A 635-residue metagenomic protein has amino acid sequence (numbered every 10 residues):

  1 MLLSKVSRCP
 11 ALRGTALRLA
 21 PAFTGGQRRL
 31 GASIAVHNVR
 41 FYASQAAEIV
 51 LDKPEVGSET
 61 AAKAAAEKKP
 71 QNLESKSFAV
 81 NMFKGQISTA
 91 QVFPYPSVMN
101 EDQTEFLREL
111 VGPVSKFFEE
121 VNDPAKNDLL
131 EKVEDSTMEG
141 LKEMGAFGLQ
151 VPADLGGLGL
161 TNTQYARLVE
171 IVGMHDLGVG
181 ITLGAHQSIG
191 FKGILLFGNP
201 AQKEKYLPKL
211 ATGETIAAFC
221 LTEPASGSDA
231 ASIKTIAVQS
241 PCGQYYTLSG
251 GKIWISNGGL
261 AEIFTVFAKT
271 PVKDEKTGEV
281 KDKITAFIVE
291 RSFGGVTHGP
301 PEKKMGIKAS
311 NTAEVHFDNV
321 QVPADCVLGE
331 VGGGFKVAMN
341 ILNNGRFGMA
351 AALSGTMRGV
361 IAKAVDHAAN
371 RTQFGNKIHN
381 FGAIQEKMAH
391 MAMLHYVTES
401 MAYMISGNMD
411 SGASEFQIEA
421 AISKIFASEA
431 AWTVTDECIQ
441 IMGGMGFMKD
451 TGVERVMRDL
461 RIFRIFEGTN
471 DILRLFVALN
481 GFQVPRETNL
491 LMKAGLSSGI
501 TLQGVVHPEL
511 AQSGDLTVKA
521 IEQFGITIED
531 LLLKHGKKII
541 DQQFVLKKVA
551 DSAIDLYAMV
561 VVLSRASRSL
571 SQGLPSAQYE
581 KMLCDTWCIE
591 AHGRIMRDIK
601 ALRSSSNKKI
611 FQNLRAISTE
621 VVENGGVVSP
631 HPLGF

Functional and structural regions predicted by a protein language model:
V6-G14, F23, R29-G184, S188 (+5 more regions): Amphipathic, small/basic residue-rich leader segments at the start of a protein or domain
P54-K84, N340, M445-L510, S606-F635: Glycine-rich phosphate/cofactor-binding loops in nucleotide/flavin-utilizing enzymes
N127-L129, E143, A201, C220-T222 (+4 more regions): Gly/Pro-rich turn-and-neighbor structural signature
A225-S228, W254-N257, T277-G278, K304-N311: Short Gly/Pro-enriched turn/cap motifs at secondary-structure boundaries
Q244-Y245, S249-T297: A short core secondary-structure module
T297-H395, F463-F466, N470, L479-P485 (+1 more regions): Glycine-rich beta->alpha junctions and the first turn(s) of the following alpha-helix
A413-M445, K581-I599: Charged, glycine-rich active-site and insertion segments that engage polyanionic ligands
G499-F635: C-terminal amphipathic alpha-helical interaction region
